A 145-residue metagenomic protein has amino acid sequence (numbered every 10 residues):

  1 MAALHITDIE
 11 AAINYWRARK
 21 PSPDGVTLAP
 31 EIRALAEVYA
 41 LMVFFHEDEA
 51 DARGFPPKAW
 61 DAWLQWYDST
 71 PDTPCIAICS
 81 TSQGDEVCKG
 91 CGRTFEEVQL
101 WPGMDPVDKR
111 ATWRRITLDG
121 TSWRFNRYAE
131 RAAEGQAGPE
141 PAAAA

Functional and structural regions predicted by a protein language model:
A2-V26, T73-S80: N-terminal acidic leader/helix
I9-I13, R17, L35-A36, A40-F44 (+1 more regions): Amphipathic alpha-helical interface segments used for dimerization/assembly
A29-Y67: Short, charge-rich amphipathic interface segments used for partner binding and complex assembly
L64-Q83, P141-A144: Short, charged low-complexity linear segments at domain edges
I76-E97: Local cysteine-cluster metal-coordination motifs and their immediate loop/turn environment, predominantly Fe-S cluster
R93, G103-W113: Short cysteine/histidine-rich metal-coordination sites, predominantly Zn2+-binding motifs
V98-P102: Short Cys/His-rich "knuckle" micro-motifs
T112-G138: Short Fe-S-cluster ligation motifs
